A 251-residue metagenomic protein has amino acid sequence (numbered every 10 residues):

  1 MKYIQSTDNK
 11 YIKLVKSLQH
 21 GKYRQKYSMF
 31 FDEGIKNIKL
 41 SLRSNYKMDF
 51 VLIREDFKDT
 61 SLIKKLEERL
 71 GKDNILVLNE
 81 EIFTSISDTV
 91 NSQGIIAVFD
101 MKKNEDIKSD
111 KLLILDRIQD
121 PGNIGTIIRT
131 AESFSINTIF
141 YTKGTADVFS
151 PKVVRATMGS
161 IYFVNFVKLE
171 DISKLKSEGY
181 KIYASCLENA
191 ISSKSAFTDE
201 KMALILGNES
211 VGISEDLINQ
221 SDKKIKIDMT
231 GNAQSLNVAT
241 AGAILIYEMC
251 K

Functional and structural regions predicted by a protein language model:
M1-K58, T145-A146: Boundary-proximal intrinsically disordered activation/regulatory segments immediately upstream of a helical core
Y3-Q5, L76-N79, V164-D171: Short acidic-hydrophobic, aromatic-tinged amphipathic segments that line or gate anion-handling sites
G34, Q119, N123-T126, L236-A239: Amphipathic alpha-helical repeat scaffolds
T60-L70, L217: Short, aromatic/basic amphipathic alpha-helical patches
I75-I96: Glycine/small-residue-rich loop that forms an oxyanion/phosphate-binding "nest" at active or ligand-binding sites
V98, D106-N189: RNA substrate-binding interface of SAM-dependent RNA methyltransferases
T130-F134, T145, V153-Y162, E215-K251: Structured adenosyl-cofactor binding patch, chiefly the S-adenosyl-L-methionine
S185-A233: Active-site/ligand-binding-proximal alpha/beta "capping" segment
